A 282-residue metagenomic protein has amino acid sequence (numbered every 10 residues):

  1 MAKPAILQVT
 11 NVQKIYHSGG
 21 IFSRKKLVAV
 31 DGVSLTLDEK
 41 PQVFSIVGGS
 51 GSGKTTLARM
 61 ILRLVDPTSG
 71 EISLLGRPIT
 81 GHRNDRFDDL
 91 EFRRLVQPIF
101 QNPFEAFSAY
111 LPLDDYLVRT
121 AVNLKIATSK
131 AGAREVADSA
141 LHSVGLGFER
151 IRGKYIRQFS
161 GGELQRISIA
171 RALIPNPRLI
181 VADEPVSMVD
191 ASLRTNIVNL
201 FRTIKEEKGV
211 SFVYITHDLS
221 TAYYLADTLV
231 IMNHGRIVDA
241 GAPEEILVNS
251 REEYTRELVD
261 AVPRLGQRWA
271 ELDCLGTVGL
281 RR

Functional and structural regions predicted by a protein language model:
I21-R24, I79-Q97, D115, N123 (+1 more regions): ABC ATPase NBD coupling module
D38, G70-G81, F92: Conserved ABC transporter NBD signature motif
Y155-F159, E163: Conserved ABC ATPase signature
N176: Conserved catalytic motifs of ABC-family nucleotide-binding domains
A222-Y224: A short, surface-exposed alpha-helical micro-motif characterized by mixed small hydrophobic and charged/polar residues
A240-G241: ABC ATPase "signature
